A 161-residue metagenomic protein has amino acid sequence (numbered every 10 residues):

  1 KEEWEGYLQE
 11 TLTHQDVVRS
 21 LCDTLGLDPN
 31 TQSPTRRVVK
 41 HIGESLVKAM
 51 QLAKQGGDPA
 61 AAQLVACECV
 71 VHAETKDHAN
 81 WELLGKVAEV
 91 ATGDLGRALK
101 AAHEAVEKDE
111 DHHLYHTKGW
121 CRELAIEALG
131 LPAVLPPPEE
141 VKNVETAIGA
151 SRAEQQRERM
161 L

Functional and structural regions predicted by a protein language model:
K1-L161: Amphipathic alpha-helical hairpins
